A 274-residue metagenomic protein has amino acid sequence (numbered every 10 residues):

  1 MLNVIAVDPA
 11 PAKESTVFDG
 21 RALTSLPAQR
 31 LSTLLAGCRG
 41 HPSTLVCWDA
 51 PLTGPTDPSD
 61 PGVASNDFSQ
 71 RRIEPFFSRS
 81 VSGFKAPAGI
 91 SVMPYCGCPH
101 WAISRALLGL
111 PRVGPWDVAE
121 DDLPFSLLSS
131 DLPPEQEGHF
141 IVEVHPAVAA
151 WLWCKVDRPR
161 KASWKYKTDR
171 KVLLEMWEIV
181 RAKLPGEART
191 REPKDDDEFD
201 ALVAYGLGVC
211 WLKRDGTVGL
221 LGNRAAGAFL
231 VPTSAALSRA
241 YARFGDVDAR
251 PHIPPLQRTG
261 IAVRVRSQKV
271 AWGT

Functional and structural regions predicted by a protein language model:
M1-T274: RNase H-like (RuvC/DEDD) metal-dependent nuclease/polynucleotide-processing core
